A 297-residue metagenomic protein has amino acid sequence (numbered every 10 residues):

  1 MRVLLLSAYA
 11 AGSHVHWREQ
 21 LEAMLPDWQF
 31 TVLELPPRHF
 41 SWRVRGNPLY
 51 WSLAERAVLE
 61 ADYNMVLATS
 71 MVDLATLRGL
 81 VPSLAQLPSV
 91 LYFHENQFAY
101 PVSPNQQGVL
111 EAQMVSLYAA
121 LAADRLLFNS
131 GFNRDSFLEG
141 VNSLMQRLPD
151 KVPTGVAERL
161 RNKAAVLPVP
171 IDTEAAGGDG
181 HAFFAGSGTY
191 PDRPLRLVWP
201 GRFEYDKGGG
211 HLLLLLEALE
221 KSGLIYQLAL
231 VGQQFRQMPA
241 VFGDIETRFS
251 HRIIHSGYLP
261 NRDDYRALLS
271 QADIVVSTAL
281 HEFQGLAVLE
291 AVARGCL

Functional and structural regions predicted by a protein language model:
V66, P82-P101, A112, S116-L121 (+1 more regions): Active-site proximal beta-strand in glycosyltransferases
A122-G186: Donor nucleotide-sugar binding/catalytic pocket of nucleotide-sugar-dependent glycosyltransferases
P168-I171, G186-K207, L213-E220: Conserved donor-binding/catalytic core segment of Leloir-type glycosyltransferases
G232, A240-D263: Nucleotide-activated donor-binding/catalytic signature segment of Leloir-type glycosyltransferases, i.e., the conserved
R266, L289-A293: Short alpha-helical segment that forms part of, or immediately flanks, the ligand-binding pocket in carbohydrate-active
A267-A272: Short alpha-helical donor nucleotide-sugar binding micro-motif in glycosyltransferases
V275-V276: A short hydrophobic beta-strand element within the catalytic core of glycosyltransferases that build diverse glycans
L280: Aromatic "clamp/platform" in nucleotide-sugar-dependent glycosyltransferases that forms part of the donor/acceptor
